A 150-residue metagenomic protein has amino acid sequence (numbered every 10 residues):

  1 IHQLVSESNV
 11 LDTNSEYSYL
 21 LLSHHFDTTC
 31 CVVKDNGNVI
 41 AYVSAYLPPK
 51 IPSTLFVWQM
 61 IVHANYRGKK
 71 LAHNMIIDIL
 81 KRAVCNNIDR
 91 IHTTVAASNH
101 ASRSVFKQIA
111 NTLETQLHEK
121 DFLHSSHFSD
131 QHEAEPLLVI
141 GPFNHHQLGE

Functional and structural regions predicted by a protein language model:
L4-S53, W58, H63, F143: Acetyl-CoA-dependent GNAT
Q59-R67, V95-A96: A short, internal acetyl-CoA/4′-phosphopantetheine-binding micro-motif in the GNAT/acyltransferase core
V62, G68-R82, S104, Q108: Conserved acetyl-CoA-binding loop-helix of GNAT-fold acetyltransferases
H73, A97-K120: Conserved active-site alpha-helix within GNAT-family acetyltransferase domains
A83-A97: Conserved GNAT acetyl-CoA-binding A-motif
T94-N99, H124-F128: Short histidine/acidic/glycine/proline-rich micro-motifs that form metal- and phosphate-coordinating active-site loops
L113-E150: C-terminal "cap" of GNAT-fold acetyltransferases
